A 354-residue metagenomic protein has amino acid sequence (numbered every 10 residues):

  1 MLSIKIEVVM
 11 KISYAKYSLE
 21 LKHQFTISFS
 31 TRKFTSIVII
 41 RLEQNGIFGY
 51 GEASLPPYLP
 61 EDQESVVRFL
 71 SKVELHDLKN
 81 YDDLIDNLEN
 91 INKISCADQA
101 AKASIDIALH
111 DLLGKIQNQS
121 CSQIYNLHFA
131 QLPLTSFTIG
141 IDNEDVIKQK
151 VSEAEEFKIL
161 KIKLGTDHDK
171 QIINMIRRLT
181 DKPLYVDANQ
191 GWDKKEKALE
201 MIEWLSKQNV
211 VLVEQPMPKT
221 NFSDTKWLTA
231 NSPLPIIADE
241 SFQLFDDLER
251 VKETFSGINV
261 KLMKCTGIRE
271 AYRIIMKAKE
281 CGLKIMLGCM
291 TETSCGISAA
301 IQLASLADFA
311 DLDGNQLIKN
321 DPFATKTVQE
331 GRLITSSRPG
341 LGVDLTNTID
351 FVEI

Functional and structural regions predicted by a protein language model:
E7-L21, S30, I37, N45 (+1 more regions): Flexible C-terminal active-site loop/helix
L19-T26, K207: Short Pro/Gly-enriched beta-strand edge/turn motifs at strand-loop
I40, G46, I105, N118 (+6 more regions): Conserved, mostly hydrophobic/aromatic
L42-Q44, F48-I116: Metal- or metallocofactor-binding catalytic centers and their adjacent structured scaffolds across diverse enzyme
G51, P133-F137, K158-I162, L184-A188 (+5 more regions): Hydrophobic faces of well-ordered beta-strands that scaffold small-molecule active sites in alpha/beta enzyme cores
C121-S232: Metal-dependent enolase-superfamily TIM-barrel catalytic cores that perform enediolate-based chemistry
E200-V213, K252-I258, Q302-F323: Structural recognition of alpha->loop->beta junctions
T220-T225, N231, P235-L312: Catalytic alpha/beta core domains of metabolic enzymes, predominantly
